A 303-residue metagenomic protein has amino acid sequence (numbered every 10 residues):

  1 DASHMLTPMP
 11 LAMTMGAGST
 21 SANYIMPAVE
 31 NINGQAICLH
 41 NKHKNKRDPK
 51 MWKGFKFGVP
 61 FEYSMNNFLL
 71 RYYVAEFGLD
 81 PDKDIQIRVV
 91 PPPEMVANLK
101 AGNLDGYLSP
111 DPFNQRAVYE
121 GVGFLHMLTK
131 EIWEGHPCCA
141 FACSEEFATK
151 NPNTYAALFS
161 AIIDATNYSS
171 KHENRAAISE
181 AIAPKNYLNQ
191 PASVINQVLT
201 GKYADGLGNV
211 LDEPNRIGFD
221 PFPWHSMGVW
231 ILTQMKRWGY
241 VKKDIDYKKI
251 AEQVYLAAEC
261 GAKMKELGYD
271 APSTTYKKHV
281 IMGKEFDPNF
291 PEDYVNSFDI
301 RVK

Functional and structural regions predicted by a protein language model:
D1-D82, Q86-V89, N98-G135, M282-D293: Short, glycine-/small- and polar/acidic-enriched structural segments that line small-molecule recognition paths
L6, H40, L128, S144 (+1 more regions): Helix N-cap / beta->alpha transition motif
T7, E94, D105-L199: Pocket-lining segment of extracytoplasmic ligand-binding domains
N41-N45, I195-G201, E266-T275: Charged/polar, low-hydrophobicity segments characteristic of intrinsically disordered regions and flexible loops
F61, P92-A97, L256-C260: Short, mixed-charge aromatic SLiMs
K150-L256: Secondary-structure end/capping motifs
L232-K303: Conserved C-terminal helix/tail region of periplasmic/extracytoplasmic solute-binding proteins
